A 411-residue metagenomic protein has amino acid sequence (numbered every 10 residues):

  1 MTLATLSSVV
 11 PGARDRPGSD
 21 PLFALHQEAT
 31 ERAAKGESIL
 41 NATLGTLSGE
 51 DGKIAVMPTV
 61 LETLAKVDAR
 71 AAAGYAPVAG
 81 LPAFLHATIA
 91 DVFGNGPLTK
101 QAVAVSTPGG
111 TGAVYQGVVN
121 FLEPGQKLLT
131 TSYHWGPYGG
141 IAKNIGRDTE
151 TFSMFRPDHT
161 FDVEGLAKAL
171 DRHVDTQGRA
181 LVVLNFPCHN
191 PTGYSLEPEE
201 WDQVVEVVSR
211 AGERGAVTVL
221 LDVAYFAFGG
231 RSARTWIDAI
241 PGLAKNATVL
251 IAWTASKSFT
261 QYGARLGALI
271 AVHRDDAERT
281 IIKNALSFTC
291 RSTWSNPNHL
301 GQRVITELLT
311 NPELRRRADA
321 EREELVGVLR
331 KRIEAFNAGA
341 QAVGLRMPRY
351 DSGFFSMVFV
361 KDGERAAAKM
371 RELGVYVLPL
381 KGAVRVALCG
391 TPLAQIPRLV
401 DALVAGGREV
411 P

Functional and structural regions predicted by a protein language model:
L3-T5, G12-G109: N-terminal small-domain helix-loop-helix segment of the aminotransferase-like
G49-E50, A318-M370, G390: Conserved PLP-binding catalytic core of the aspartate aminotransferase-like
D68-G215, F226-A244: Conserved core of the PLP fold type I
P82, A90, G94, L98 (+3 more regions): PLP-dependent enzyme catalytic core of the Aspartate aminotransferase-like
Q101, R349-F355, P379-A383: Short Gly/Ser/Thr- and Asp/Glu-enriched loop/turn motifs at secondary-structure junctions
L220: Generic enzyme active-site microenvironment
V223: Walker B catalytic acidic pair
A244-R322, V326: Conserved core segment of the aminotransferase class I/II
